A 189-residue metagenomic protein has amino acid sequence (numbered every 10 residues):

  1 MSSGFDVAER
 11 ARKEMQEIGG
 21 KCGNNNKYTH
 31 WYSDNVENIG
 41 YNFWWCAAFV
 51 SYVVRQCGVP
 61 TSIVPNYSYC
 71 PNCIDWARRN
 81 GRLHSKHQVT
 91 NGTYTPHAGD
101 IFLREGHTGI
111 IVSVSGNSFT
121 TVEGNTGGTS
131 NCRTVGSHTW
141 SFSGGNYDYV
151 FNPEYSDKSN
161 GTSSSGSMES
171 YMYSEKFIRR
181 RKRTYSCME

Functional and structural regions predicted by a protein language model:
M1-S62, Y171-Y173, I178, T184-M188: N-terminal capping segments
G23-N26, H84, T95, G127-N131 (+5 more regions): Polar low-complexity intrinsically disordered regions enriched in Ser/Thr and small residues
G23-Y41, L103-F142: Glycine-rich catalytic cores of cysteine/serine-nucleophile enzymes that process amide/ester linkages in cell-envelope
Y32-V36, R78-N80, H87, T139 (+2 more regions): Solvent-exposed, flexible loop/coil residues
P60-N131: ...with weaker cross-activation on analogous glycine-rich loops/strands in unrelated enzymes
G92-T93, S137, K182: Intrinsic-disorder/low-complexity loop/linker signature
F142-E189: Low-complexity, Gly/Ser/Thr/Pro-rich intrinsically disordered linker/tail segments
